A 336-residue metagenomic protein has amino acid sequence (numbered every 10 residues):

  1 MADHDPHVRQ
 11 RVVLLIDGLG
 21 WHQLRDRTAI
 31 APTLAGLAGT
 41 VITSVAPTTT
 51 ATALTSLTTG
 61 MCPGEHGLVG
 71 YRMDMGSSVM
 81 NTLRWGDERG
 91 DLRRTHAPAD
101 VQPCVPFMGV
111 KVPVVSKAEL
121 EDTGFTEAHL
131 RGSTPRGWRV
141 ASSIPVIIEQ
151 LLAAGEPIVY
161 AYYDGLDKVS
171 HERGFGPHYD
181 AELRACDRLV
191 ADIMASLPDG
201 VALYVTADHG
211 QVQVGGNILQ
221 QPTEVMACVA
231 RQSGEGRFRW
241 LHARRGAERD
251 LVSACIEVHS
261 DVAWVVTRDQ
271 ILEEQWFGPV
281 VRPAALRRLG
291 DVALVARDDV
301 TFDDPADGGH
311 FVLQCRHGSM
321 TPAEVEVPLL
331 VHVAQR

Functional and structural regions predicted by a protein language model:
M1-R336: Feature captures the catalytic ectodomains and active-site-proximal regions of enzymes that hydrolyze or transfer
